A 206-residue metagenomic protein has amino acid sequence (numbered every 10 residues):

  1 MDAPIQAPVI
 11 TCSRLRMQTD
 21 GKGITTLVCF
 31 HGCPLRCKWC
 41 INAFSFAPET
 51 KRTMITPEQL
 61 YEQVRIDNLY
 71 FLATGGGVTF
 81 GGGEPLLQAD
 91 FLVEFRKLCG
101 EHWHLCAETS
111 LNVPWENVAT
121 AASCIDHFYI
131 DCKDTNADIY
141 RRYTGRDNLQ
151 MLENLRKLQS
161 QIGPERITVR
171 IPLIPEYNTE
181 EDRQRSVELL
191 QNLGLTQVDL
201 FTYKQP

Functional and structural regions predicted by a protein language model:
M1-E49, I66-L72: N-terminal [4Fe-4S]-dependent radical SAM core
R52: Conserved H-D interstitial segment of serine endopeptidase catalytic domains
R65-L69, T74-G77, G81-G82, L86-P206: Conserved AdoMet/S-adenosylmethionine-binding subsite of the radical SAM
